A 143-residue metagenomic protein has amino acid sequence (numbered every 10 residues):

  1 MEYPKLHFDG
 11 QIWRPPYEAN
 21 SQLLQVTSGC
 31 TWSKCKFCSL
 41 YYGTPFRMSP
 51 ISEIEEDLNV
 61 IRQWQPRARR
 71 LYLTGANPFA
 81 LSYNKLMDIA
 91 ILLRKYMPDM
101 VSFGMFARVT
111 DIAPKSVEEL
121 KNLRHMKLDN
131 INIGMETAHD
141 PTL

Functional and structural regions predicted by a protein language model:
M1, T44, Q65-A68: Generic structural signal for short, solvent-exposed loop/turn connectors between secondary structure elements
M1-D9: A broadly conserved sequence feature marking short terminus-proximal activation segments in nucleic acid-centric
F8-D9, W13, A138-T142: Glycine-rich, flexible loop/turn motifs
D9-E53: Canonical Radical SAM [4Fe-4S] cluster-binding loop centered on the CxxxCxxC motif and its immediate flanking residues
F46-E55, I112-E118: Glycine-rich anion/phosphate-binding loops
L58: Active-site cofactor/substrate anionic-group-binding motifs, chiefly glycine- and Lys/Arg-rich phosphate-binding loops
R62-L143: Conserved SAM/AdoMet-binding glycine-rich loop
